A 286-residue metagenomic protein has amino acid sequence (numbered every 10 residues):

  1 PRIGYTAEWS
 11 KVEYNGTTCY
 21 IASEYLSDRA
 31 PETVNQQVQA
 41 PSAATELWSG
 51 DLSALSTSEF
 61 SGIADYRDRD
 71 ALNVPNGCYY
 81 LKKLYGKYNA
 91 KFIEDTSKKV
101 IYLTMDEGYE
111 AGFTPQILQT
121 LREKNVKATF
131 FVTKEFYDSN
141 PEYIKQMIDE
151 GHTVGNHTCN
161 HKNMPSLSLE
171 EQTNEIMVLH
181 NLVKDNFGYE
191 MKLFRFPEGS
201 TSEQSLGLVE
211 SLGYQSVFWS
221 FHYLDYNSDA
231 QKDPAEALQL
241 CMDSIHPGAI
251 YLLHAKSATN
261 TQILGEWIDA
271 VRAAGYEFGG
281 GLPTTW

Functional and structural regions predicted by a protein language model:
P1-E24: SH3/SH3-like beta-barrel superfamily modules
T6-E8, N160, H222, T284-W286: Short, solvent-exposed coil/turn elements at secondary-structure transition points
K11-E13, M147-H152, T173, M177 (+2 more regions): Generic alpha-helical hydrophobic packing signal
C19, S202, T259: Short, active-site-adjacent cap segments at secondary-structure transitions
S23-L103, E110-Q116, E123, I268-A270 (+1 more regions): N-terminal pre-catalytic segment of deacetylase/amide-hydrolase enzymes
S56-E59, K98-I101, A111-L252, K256: Metal-dependent polysaccharide deacetylase catalytic core of the NodB/CE4 family, i.e., the active-site-bearing domain
I245-L282: Catalytic grooves of carbohydrate-active enzymes
